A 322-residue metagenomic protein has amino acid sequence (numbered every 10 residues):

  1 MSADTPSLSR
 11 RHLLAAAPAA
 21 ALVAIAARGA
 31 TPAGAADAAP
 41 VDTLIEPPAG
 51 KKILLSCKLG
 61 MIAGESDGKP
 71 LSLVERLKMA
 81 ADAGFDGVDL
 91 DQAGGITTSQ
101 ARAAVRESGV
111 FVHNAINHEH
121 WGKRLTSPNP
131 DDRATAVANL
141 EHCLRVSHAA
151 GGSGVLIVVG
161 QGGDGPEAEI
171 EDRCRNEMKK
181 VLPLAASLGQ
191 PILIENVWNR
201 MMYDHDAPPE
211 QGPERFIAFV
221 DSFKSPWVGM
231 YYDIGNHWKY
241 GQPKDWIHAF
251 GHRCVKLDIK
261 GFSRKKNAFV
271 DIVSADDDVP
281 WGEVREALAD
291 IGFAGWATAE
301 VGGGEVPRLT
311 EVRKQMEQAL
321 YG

Functional and structural regions predicted by a protein language model:
S2-G84, G151-S153, D204, P213-G322: Histidine-acidic metal/acid-base catalytic patches
A16-A27, P47, E107, F111 (+2 more regions): Active-site acidic/histidine proton-transfer and metal-coordination neighborhood in alpha/beta enzyme cores
M61-A63, G94, H118-W121, V159-G163 (+4 more regions): Active-site-proximal loop/turn and secondary-structure-junction residues that shape catalytic pockets, frequently
R76, A101, C143, V181 (+1 more regions): Aromatic/hydrophobic pocket-lining residues that form π-stacking "cages" and hydrophobic walls in ligand
D89-R106: Glycine-rich, proline-tolerant flexible connector loops at the mouths of alpha/beta enzymes
T98-R102, E167, L309: Metal-dependent catalytic neighborhoods of phosphoester/phosphodiester hydrolases
